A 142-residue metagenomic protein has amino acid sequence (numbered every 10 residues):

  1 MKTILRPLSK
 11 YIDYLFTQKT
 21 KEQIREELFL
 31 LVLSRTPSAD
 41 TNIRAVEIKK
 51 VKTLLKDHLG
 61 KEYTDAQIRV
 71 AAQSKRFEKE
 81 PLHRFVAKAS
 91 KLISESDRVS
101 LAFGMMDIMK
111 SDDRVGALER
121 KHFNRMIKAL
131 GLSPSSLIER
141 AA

Functional and structural regions predicted by a protein language model:
M1-A142: Small-residue-enriched hydrophobic alpha-helices in membranes
